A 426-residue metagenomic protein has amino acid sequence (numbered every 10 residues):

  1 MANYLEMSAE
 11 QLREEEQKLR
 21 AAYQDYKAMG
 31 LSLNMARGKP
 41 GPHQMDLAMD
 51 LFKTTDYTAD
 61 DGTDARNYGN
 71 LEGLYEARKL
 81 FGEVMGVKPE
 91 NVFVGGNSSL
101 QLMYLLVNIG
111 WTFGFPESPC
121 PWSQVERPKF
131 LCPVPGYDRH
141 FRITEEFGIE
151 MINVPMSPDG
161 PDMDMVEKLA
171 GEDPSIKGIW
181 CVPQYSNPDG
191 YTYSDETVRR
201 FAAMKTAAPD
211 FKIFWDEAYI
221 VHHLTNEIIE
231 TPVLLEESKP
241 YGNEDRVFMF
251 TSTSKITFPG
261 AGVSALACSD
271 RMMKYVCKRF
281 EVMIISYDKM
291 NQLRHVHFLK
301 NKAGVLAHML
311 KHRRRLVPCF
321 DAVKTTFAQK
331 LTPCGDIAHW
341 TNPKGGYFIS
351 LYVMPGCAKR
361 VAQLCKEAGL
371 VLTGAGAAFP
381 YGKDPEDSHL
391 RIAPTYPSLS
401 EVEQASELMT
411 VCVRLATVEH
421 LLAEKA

Functional and structural regions predicted by a protein language model:
A2-E72, E76-E83, E367-L370: N-terminal "arm"/small-domain region of PLP-dependent enzymes with the aminotransferase-like
G38-P42, S99-L100, G136-D138, D159 (+9 more regions): Short, solvent-exposed loop/turn segments at secondary-structure junctions
T63-P209, I220-G242, L408-A426: Conserved core of the PLP fold type I
S123, E236-V317, K330, V418: Conserved core segment of the aminotransferase class I/II
L310-K324, D336-Y352: Conserved glycine-rich beta-strand-loop-beta hairpin in the small C-terminal domain of fold type I
S350-P355, L372-C412: Conserved PLP-binding active-site segment of the aspartate aminotransferase-like
V361-E367, A405-T410: Short amphipathic alpha-helices in soluble, non-transmembrane regions that often serve as interface/regulatory elements
